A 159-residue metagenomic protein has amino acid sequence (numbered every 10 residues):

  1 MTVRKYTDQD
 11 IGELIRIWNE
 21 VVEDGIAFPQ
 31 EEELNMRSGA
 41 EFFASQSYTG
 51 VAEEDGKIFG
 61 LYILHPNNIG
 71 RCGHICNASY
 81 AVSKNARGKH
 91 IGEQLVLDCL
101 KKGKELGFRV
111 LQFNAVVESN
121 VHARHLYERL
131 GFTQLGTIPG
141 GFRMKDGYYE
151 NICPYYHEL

Functional and structural regions predicted by a protein language model:
T2-L14: A short beta-loop-alpha structural element at the N-terminal edge of CoA-dependent acyl/N-acetyltransferase catalytic
D8, A27-N85, V96-L97, K102 (+1 more regions): Acetyl-CoA-dependent GNAT
I15-E32: Helix-loop element at the rim of GNAT/NAT acetyltransferase active sites that forms part of the acceptor-substrate
Y80, I138, D146-L159: Terminal substrate-recognition subdomain of acyl/acetyltransferases
V82, G88-E105, R124-R129: Conserved acetyl-CoA-binding loop-helix of GNAT-fold acetyltransferases
G103-V116: Conserved GNAT acetyl-CoA-binding A-motif
F113-A123, G141-D146: Conserved beta-strand-loop-alpha-helix junction that forms the acyl-donor binding cleft
E128-I138: Conserved acetyl-CoA-binding loop of GNAT-fold acetyltransferases
